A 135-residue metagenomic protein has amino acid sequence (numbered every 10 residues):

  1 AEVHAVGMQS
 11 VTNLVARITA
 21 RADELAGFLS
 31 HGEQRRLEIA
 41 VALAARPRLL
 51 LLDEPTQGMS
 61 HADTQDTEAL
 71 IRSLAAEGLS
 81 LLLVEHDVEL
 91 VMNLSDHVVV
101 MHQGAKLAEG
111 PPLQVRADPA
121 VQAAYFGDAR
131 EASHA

Functional and structural regions predicted by a protein language model:
A1-A135: Glycine-rich phosphate-binding loops of nucleotide-dependent enzymes
